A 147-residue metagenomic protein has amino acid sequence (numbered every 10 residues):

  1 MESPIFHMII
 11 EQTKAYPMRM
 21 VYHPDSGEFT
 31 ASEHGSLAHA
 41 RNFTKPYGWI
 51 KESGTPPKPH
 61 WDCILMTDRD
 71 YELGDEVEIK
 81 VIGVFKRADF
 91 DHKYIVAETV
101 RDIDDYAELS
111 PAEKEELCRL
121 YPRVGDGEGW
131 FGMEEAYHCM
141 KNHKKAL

Functional and structural regions predicted by a protein language model:
M1-L147: Hydrophobic N-terminal alpha-helices or hydrophobic patches in metabolic proteins across all domains of life
